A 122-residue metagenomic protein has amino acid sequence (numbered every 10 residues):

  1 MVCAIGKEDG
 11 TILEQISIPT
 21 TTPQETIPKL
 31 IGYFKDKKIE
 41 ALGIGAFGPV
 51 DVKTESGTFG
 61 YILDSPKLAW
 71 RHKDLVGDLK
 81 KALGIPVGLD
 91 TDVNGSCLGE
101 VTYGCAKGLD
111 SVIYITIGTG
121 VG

Functional and structural regions predicted by a protein language model:
M1-I12, I113-G122: Gly/Thr-rich phosphate-binding beta-strand-loop-beta motif of the actin/hexokinase/Hsp70
A4, G10, T22-L30: An N-terminal domain-start capping segment
G10-T11, K37, K107-D110: Structured loop/turn residues at beta-strand edges in well-structured enzyme cores
Q15-S17: Residue-level detector of high-confidence beta-strand sites
P19-P23, I27-P28, A41, P49-S111: Glycine-rich phosphate-binding loop and adjoining helix at the ATP-binding site of ATP-dependent phosphoryl-transfer
L30-K37: Alpha-helical scaffold within the catalytic cores of cyclic-nucleotide enzymes
L42-G48, I117-T119: Glycine-rich beta-strand-to-loop/alpha-helix junction loops that act as flexible
